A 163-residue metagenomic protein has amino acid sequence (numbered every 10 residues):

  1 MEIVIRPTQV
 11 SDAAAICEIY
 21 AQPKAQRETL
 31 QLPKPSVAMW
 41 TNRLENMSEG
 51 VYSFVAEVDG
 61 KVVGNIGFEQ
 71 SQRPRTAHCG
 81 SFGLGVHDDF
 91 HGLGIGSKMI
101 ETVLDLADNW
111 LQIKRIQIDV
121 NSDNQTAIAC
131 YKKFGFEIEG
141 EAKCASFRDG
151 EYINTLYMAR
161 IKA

Functional and structural regions predicted by a protein language model:
I3-E18: A short beta-loop-alpha structural element at the N-terminal edge of CoA-dependent acyl/N-acetyltransferase catalytic
V10-S11, T29-D89, I100-T102, L106 (+1 more regions): Acetyl-CoA-dependent GNAT
E18-L32: Helix-loop element at the rim of GNAT/NAT acetyltransferase active sites that forms part of the acceptor-substrate
V55, G67, S81-G85, G94 (+3 more regions): Conserved beta-strand segments that form the floor/walls of ligand-binding pockets within enzyme and binding domains
G92-L106, A129-K133: Conserved acetyl-CoA-binding loop-helix of GNAT-fold acetyltransferases
D108-D119: Conserved GNAT acetyl-CoA-binding A-motif
Q117-V120, K132, E137-I153: Conserved catalytic-core motifs of GNAT/GCN5-like acyltransferases
N154-A163: Terminal substrate-recognition subdomain of acyl/acetyltransferases
